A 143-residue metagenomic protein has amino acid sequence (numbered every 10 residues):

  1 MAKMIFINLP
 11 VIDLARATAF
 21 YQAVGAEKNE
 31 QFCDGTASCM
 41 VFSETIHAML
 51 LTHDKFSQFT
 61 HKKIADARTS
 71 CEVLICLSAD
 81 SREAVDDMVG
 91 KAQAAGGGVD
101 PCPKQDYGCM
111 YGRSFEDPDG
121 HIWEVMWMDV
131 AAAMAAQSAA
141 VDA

Functional and structural regions predicted by a protein language model:
M1-T18, E30, E72-L77, M128-A143: N-terminal beta-strand motif that seeds the catalytic metal site of vicinal oxygen chelate
M4-I12, M40-F42, K63-K91, Y111-E116: Vicinal oxygen chelate
N8-F56: Core segments of cupin and vicinal oxygen chelate
T18, D86, W123: Alpha-helical elements of the RecA-like P-loop NTPase motor core of helicases
V24, D66-R68, V125-V130: Membrane-topology and secretion signals of cell-surface/extracellular proteins
I46-A48, V73, P118, W123: Change "...and in nucleic-acid phosphodiester-cleaving endonucleases..." to "...and in nucleic-acid processing enzymes
F56-K63, A133-M134: A short, acidic/glycine-rich surface segment
V89-A143: Vicinal oxygen chelate
